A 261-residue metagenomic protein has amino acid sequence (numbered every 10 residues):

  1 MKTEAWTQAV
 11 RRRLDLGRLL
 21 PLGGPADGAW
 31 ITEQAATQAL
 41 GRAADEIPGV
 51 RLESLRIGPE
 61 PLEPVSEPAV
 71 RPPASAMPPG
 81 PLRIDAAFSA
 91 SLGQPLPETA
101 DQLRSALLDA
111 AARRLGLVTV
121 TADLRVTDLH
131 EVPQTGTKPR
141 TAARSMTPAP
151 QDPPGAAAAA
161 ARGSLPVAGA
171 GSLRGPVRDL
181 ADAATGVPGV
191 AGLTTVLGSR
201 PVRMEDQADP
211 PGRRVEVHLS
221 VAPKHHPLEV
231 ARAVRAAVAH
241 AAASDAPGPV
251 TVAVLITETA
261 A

Functional and structural regions predicted by a protein language model:
M1-D27: N-terminal, Lys/Arg- and Ser/Thr-rich interaction peptides
L20, P79, P188, R232 (+1 more regions): Intrinsically disordered, low-complexity linear regions
L20-P72, A168-R203: N-proximal, solvent-exposed amphipathic alpha-helical segments enriched in charged/polar residues
W30-Q38, A90-Q102, A170-G175, K224-R232: Ordered, soluble secondary-structure elements with a strong preference for glycine-centered loop motifs and nearby
L40, L96-L115, H226-P247: Short, non-transmembrane amphipathic alpha-helical segments
I47-S89, D123-R125, L129, P133 (+2 more regions): Short edge beta-strands and adjacent turn/loop segments
P81-G136: Extended, hydrophobic interaction surfaces within ordered domains
R113-R114, V118-A191: Surface-exposed beta-loop interaction hotspot
